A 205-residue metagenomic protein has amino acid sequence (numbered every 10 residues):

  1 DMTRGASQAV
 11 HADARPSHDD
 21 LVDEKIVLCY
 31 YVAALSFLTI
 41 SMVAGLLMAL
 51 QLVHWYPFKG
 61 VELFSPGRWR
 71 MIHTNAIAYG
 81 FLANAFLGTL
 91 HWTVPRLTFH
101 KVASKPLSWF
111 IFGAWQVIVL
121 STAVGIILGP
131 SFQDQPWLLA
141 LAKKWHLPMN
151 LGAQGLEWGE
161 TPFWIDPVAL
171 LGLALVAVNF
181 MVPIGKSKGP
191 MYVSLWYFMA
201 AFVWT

Functional and structural regions predicted by a protein language model:
D1-V27, F58-V61, A142-H146: Extramembrane terminal tails and long inter-domain/linker segments of multi-pass membrane proteins
A12-D13, L46-H54, K59, P66-S187: Membrane-interface helix-loop-helix modules in multi-pass inner-membrane proteins
A14-D20, V27-C29, F37, T74 (+1 more regions): Mature N-terminal, pre-catalytic/accessory segment of carbohydrate-active enzymes
V22-L38, P106-F112, G189-V203: Alpha-helical transmembrane segments and their helix-start/interface "positive-inside/aromatic belt" motifs in integral
A33-A44, V117-T122, A174-L175, W196-T205: Alpha-helical transmembrane segments of multi-pass integral membrane proteins
